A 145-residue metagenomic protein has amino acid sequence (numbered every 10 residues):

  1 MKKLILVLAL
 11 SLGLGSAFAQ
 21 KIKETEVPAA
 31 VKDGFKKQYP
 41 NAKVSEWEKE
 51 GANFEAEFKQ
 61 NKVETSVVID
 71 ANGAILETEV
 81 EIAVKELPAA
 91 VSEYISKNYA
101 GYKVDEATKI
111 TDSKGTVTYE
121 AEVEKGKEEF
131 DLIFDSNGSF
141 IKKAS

Functional and structural regions predicted by a protein language model:
M1-I22: Bacterial Sec-dependent N-terminal signal peptides
Q20-S145: Mature soluble domains of exported/periplasmic/lumenal proteins and thiol-rich metal-chelating peptides
